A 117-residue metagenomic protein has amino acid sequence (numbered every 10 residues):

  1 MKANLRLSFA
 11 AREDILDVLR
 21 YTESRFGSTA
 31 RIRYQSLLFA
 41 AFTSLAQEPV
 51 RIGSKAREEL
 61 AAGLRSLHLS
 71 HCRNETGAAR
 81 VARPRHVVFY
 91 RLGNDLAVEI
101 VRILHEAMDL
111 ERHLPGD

Functional and structural regions predicted by a protein language model:
M1-E75: Basic, Lys/Arg-enriched alpha-helical interface segments
R73-D117: Enriched for short, Lys/Arg-rich terminal
